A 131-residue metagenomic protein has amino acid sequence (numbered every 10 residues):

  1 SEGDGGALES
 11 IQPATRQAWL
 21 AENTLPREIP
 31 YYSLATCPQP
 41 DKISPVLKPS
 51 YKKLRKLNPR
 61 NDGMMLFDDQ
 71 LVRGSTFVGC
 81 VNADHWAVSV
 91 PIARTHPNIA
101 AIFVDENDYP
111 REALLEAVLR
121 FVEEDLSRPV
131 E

Functional and structural regions predicted by a protein language model:
S1-E131: Helical cap/lid subdomain of alpha/beta-hydrolase-fold lipid enzymes that gates access to the catalytic pocket
